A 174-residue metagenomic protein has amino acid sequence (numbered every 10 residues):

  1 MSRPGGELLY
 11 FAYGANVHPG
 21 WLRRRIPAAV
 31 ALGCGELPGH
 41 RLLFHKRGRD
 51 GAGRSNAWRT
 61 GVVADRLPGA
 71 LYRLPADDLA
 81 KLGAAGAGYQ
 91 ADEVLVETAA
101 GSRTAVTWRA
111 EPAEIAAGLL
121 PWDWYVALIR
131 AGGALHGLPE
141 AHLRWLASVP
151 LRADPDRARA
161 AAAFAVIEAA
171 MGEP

Functional and structural regions predicted by a protein language model:
S2-P174: Glycine-aromatic micro-motifs
